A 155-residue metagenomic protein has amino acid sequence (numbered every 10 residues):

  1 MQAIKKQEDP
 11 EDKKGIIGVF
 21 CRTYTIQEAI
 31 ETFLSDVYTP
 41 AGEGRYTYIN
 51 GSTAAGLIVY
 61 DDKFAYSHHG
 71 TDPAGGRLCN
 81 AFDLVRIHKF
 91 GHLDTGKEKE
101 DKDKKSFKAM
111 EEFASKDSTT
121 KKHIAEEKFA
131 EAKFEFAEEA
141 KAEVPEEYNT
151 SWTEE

Functional and structural regions predicted by a protein language model:
M1-A65, H69-F82, D94-E155: N-terminal nucleic-acid engagement/recognition segments and initiation subdomains in replication, restriction
V85-H92: E2/UBC-UEV (E2-variant) core
